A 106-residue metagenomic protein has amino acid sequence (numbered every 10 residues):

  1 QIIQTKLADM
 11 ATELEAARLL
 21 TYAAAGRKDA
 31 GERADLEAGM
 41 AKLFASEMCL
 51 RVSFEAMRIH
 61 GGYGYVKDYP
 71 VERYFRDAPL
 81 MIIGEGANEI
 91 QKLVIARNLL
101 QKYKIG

Functional and structural regions predicted by a protein language model:
Q1-G106: Alpha-helical interface subdomain recognition
